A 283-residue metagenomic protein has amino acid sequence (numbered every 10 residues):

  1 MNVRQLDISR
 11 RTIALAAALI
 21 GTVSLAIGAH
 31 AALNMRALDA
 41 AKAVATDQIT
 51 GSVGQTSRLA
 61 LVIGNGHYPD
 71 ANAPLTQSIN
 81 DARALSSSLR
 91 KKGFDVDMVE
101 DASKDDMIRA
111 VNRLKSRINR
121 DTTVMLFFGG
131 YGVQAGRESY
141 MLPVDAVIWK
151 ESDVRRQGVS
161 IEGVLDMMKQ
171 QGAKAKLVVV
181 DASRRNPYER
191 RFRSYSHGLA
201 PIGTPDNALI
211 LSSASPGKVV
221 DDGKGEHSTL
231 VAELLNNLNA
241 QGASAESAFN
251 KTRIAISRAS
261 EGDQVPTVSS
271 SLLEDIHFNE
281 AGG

Functional and structural regions predicted by a protein language model:
N2-G283: Cysteine endopeptidase catalytic domains of the caspase/legumain-like
